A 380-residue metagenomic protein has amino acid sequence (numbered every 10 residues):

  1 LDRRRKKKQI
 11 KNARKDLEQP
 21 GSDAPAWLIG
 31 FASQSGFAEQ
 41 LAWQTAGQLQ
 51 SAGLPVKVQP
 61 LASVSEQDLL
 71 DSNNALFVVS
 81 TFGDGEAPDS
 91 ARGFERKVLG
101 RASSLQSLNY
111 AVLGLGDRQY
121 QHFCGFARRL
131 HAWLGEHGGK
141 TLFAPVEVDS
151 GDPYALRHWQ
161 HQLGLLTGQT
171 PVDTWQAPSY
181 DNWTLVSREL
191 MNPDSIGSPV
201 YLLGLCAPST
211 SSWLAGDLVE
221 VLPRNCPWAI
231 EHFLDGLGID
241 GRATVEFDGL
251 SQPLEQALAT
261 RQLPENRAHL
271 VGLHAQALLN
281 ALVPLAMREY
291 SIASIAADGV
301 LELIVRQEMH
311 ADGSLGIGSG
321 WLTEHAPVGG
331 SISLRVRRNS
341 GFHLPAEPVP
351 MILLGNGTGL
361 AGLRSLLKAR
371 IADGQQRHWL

Functional and structural regions predicted by a protein language model:
L1-L380: FNR-like FAD-binding dehydrogenase module
